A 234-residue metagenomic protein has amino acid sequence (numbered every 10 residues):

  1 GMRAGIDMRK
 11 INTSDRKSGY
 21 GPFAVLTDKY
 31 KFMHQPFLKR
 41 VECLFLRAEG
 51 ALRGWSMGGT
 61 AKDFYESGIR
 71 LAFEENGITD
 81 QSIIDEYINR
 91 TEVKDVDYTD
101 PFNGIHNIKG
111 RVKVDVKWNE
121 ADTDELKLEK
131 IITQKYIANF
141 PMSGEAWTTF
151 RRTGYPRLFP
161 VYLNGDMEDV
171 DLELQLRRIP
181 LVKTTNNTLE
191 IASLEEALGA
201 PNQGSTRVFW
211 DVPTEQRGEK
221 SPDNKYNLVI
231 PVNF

Functional and structural regions predicted by a protein language model:
G1-K39, L46-L52, D63, S67-R70 (+1 more regions): Flexible, polar/acidic helix-loop-strand segments at domain edges
L38, C43, D122-L126: Extracytoplasmic/periplasmic substrate-recognition and gating elements
K39, T60-D63, K117, V182: Short, solvent-exposed coil/turn linker segments
L44, A61-F64, K127, A146: Stable alpha-helical elements in mature extracytoplasmic
W55-M57: Short coil/turn linking the two alpha-helices of tandem helical-hairpin repeats
F73-T79, I84-F234: C-terminal functional modules
